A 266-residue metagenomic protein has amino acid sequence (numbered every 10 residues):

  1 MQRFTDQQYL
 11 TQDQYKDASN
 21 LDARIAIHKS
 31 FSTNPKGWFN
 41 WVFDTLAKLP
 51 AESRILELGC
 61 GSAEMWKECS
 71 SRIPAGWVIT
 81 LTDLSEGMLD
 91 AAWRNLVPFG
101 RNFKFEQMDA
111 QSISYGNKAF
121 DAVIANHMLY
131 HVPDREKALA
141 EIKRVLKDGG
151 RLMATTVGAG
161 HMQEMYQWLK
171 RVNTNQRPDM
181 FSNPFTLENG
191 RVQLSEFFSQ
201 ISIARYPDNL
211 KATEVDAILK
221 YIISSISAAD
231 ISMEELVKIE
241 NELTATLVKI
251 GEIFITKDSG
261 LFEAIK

Functional and structural regions predicted by a protein language model:
M1-P50, E64-E68: Conserved class I S-adenosyl-L-methionine
Q2-F4, H28, P35, S62-E64 (+2 more regions): Conserved Class I S-adenosyl-L-methionine
R54-S112: Class I SAM-dependent methyltransferase SAM/SAH-binding core
C69, I142, L194: Class I S-adenosylmethionine-dependent transferase superfamily signal
Q111-A122: A short acidic, Gly/Pro-enriched loop at the edge of an enzyme's catalytic core that lines a small-molecule cofactor
D121-D134: A short SAM/SAH-binding and catalytic strip from SAM-dependent methyltransferases
E136-D148: A short glycine-rich, Lys/Arg-flanked "PGG" loop and its adjoining helix->strand segment in the class I
R151-N175: Conserved class I S-adenosyl-L-methionine
